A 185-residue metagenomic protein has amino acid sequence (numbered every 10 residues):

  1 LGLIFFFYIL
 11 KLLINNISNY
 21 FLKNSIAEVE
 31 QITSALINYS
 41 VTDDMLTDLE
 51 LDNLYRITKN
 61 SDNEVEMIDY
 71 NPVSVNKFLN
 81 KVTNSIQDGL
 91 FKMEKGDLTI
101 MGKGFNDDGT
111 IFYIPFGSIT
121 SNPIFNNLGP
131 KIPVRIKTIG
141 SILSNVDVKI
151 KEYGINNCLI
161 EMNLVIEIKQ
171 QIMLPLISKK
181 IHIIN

Functional and structural regions predicted by a protein language model:
L1-L13: Hydrophobic membrane-insertion alpha-helices, especially the h-region of bacterial N-terminal signal peptides
L13, I17-E28, T33, I37: Juxtamembrane interface helices immediately C-terminal to a transmembrane segment
E30-D62: Short extracytoplasmic
I57-K77: Short, glycine/alanine-rich amphipathic alpha-helical segment that often forms an alpha-turn-alpha hairpin
L79-N185: Soluble extracytoplasmic domains of inner/organellar membrane proteins
